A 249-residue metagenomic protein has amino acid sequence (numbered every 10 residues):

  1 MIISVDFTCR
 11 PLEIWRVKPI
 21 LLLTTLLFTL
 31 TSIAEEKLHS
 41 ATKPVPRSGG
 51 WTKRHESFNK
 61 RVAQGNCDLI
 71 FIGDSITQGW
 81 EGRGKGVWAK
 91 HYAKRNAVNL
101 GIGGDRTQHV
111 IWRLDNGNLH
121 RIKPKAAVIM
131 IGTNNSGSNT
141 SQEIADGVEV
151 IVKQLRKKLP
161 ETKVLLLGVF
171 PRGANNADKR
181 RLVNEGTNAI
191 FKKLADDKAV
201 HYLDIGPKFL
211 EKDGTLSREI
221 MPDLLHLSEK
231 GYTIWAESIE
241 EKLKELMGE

Functional and structural regions predicted by a protein language model:
I2-I72, I76-K90, K244-E249: N-terminal secretory targeting modules
L26, P171-E249: Catalytic His-Asp segment of secreted/periplasmic serine-dependent ester chemistry enzymes
E35-A41, V45-E56, L69, G82 (+8 more regions): Mature catalytic domains of secreted/periplasmic carbohydrate-active enzymes
S40-P46, E81, N99-H109, G137 (+1 more regions): Acidic/histidine-rich helix-loop elements that form or flank divalent-metal/phosphate-binding sites at the catalytic
S57, C67, F71, D105 (+8 more regions): Extracytoplasmic/secreted proteins, especially bacterial periplasmic and envelope-associated proteins
D68-G73, N96-G101, A126-I131, K163-G168 (+2 more regions): Structural recognition of the beta-strand scaffold that forms the well-ordered cores of secreted hydrolase catalytic
Q78-A93, T107-Q154, K158-E161, L165 (+1 more regions): Oxyanion-hole/transition-state-stabilizing segment in secreted/luminal serine hydrolases and related acyltransferases
A97-L100, N134-S141, N176-D178, M221-H226: Second-shell loop/turn segments in exported
